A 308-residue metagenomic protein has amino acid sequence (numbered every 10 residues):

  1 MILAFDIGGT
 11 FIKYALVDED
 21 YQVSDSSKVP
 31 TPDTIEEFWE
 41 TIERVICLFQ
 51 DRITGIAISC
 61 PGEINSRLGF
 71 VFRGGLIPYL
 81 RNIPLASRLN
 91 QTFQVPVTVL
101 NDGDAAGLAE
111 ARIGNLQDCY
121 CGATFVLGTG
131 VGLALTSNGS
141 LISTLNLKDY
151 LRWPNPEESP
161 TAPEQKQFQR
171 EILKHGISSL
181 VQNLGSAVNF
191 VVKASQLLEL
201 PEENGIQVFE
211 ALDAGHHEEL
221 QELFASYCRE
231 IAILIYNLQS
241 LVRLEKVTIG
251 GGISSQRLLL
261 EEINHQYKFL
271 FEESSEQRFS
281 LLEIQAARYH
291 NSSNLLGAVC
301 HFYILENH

Functional and structural regions predicted by a protein language model:
M1-G55, N65-F70, L89-V95, R112-A123 (+2 more regions): ATP-binding/phosphotransfer module of carbohydrate and carboxylate kinases, centering on a glycine-rich
D6, D102, G128: Active-site glycine-centered loops adjacent to acidic/histidine catalytic or metal-binding residues that shape
S27-V29, G75, L145: Short hydrophobic alpha-helix segments
P30-D33, Y79, K148-L151: A short acidic/small-residue loop/turn micro-motif
C60, T129, G251-G252: Short secondary-structure boundary segments
G69-N82: A charged helix-plus-loop insertion that forms the helical arch/lid used to bind and gate nucleic-acid substrates
V97-G103: General beta-strand structural signal in soluble alpha/beta enzymes
